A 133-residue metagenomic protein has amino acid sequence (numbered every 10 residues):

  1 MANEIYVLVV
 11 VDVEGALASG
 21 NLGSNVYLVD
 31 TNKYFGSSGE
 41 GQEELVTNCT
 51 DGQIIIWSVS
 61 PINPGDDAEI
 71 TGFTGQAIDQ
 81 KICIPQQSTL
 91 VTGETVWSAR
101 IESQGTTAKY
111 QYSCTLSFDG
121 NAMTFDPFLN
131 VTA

Functional and structural regions predicted by a protein language model:
M1-L28: A eukaryote-biased signal for short, well-structured alpha-helical docking elements
M1-N3, C49-D51, Q104-T106: Solvent-exposed loop and beta-edge segments used for protein-protein assembly and interaction
A2-E4, V9-V10, G65, I70 (+1 more regions): Extracytoplasmic soluble-region selector
Y6-L8, V46, I54-S58, S98 (+1 more regions): Beta-strand secondary-structure signal
V13, P61, L116-F118: Short beta-strand segments enriched in hydrophobic/aromatic residues within well-folded beta-rich domains
A18-D51: N-terminal edge beta-strand
E43-L90: Contiguous segments within soluble domain cores/interaction surfaces
V91-A133: Extracellular/periplasmic metallocenter environments
